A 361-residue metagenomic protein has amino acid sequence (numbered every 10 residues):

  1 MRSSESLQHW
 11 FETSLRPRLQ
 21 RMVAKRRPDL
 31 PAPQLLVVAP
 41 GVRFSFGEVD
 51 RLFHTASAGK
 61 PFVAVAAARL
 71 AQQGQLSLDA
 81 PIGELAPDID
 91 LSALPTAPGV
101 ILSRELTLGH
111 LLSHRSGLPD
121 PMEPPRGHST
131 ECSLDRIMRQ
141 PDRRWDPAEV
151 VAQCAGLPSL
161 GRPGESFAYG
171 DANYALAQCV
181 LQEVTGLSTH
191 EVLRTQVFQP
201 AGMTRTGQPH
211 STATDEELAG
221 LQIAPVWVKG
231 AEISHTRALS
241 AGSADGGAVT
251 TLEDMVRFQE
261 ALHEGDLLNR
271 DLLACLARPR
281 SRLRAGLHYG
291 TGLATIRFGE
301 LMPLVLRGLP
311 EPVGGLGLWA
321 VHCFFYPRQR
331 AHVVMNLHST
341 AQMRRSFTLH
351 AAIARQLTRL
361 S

Functional and structural regions predicted by a protein language model:
E12-T55, L78, L293-T295, H322-Y326 (+1 more regions): A short, well-structured edge-of-sheet supersecondary motif
D29-P33, A93-V313: Short, surface-exposed loop or secondary-structure junction motifs that flank catalytic or metal-binding residues
F53-A56, F167-Y169: Catalytic tyrosine of NAD(P)H-dependent dehydrogenase/reductases that use a Tyr as the general acid/base
H54-I82, A177-Q182, M255, R330: Active-site SXXK
S77-T96: Short, glycine/proline-biased beta-turn/loop segments that scaffold the active-site neighborhood
L181, L262, P327, N336-S339: Short beta-strand segments enriched in hydrophobic/aromatic residues within well-folded beta-rich domains
A241-A248, P310-F325, H332, L337-M343: Glycine-rich phosphate/pyrophosphate-binding beta-alpha loops
P279, F298-E300, Q342-S361: Short, gly/Ser/Thr-rich active-site loops of penicillin-recognizing serine hydrolases
